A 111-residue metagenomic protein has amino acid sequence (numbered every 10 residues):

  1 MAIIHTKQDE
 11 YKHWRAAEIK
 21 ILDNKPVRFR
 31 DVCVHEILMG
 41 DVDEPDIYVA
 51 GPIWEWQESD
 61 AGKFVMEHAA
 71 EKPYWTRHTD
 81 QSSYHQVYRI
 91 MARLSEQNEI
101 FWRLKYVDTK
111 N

Functional and structural regions predicted by a protein language model:
A2-S83: The feature represents the first ordered module of a protein
R77-N111: Short, compact, well-ordered microdomains
